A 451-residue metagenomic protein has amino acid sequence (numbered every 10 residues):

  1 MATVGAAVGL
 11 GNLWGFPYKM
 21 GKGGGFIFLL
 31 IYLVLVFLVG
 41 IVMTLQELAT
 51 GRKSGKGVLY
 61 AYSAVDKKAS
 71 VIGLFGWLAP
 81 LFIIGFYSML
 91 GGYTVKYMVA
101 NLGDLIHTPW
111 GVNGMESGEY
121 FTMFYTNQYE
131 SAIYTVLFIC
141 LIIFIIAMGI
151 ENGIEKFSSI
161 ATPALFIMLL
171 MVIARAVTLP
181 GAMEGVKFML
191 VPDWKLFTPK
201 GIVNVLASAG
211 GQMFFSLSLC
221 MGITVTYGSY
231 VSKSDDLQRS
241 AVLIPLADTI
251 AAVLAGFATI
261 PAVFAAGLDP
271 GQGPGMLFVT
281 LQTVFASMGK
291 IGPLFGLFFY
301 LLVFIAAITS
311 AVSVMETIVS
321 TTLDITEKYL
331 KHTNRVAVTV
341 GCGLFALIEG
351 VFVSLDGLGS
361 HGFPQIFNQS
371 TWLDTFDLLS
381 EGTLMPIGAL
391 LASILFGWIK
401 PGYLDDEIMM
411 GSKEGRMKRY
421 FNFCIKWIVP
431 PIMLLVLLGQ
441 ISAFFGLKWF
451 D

Functional and structural regions predicted by a protein language model:
M1-L33, I223, G228, R239-V242 (+1 more regions): Transmembrane helix-boundary motif of multi-pass solute transporters/channels
M1-T3, I27-I31, K68-L81, Y134-V136 (+5 more regions): Select transmembrane alpha-helical segments in multipass membrane proteins
M1-V4, I31-K67, A262, A266-D269 (+1 more regions): Juxtamembrane transmembrane-helix boundary signature
A6, A132-I133, A247-V253, G296 (+3 more regions): Loop-to-transmembrane helix boundary motifs in multi-pass membrane proteins
K19-G23, K53-V71, F75, M89-A147 (+7 more regions): Inter-helical loop and helix-membrane interface segments of multi-pass membrane transporters/permeases
G91-T126, Y230-S234, R239, L243-A251 (+3 more regions): Helix-loop-helix connectors at the membrane interface of multi-pass transporters/channels
E155, S159-V312, E327-A337: Membrane-embedded translocation segments of transport machinery
V319, T326-G343, D377-M433: C-terminal membrane-solvent junction of multi-pass transporters and transport-like membrane proteins
